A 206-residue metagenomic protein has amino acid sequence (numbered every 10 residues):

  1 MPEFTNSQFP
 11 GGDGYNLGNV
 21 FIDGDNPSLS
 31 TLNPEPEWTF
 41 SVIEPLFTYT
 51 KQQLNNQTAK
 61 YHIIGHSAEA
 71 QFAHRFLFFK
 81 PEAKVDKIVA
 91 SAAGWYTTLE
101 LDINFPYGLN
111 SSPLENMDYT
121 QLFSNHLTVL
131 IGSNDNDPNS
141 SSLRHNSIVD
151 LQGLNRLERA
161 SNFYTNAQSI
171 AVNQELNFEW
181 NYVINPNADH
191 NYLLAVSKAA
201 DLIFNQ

Functional and structural regions predicted by a protein language model:
M1-K60: Serine-hydrolase catalytic machinery in alpha/beta-hydrolase-like enzymes
T5-F9, A68-Q71, G94-T97, S133-D137 (+1 more regions): Solvent-exposed loop/turn segments at secondary-structure junctions within structured extracellular/periplasmic domains
L32-I43, I103, N155-A160, Y192: Phosphate/oxyanion-binding active-site loops and adjacent basic polyanion-contact surfaces
N55-Q57, K80-A83, Y119-S124, E175-L176: Extracellular/periplasmic catalytic domains that process cell-envelope and extracellular macromolecules
I63-G65: Short beta-strand immediately N-terminal to the catalytic nucleophile in serine-hydrolase-like folds
A70-P81, K198-A199: Short glycine-enriched nucleophile-adjacent loop and the immediately C-terminal alpha-helix near the catalytic center
D86-I170: The feature captures the conserved acid-bearing segment of alpha/beta-hydrolase catalytic domains
Y164-Q206: C-terminal catalytic histidine-bearing segment of alpha/beta-hydrolase fold enzymes
